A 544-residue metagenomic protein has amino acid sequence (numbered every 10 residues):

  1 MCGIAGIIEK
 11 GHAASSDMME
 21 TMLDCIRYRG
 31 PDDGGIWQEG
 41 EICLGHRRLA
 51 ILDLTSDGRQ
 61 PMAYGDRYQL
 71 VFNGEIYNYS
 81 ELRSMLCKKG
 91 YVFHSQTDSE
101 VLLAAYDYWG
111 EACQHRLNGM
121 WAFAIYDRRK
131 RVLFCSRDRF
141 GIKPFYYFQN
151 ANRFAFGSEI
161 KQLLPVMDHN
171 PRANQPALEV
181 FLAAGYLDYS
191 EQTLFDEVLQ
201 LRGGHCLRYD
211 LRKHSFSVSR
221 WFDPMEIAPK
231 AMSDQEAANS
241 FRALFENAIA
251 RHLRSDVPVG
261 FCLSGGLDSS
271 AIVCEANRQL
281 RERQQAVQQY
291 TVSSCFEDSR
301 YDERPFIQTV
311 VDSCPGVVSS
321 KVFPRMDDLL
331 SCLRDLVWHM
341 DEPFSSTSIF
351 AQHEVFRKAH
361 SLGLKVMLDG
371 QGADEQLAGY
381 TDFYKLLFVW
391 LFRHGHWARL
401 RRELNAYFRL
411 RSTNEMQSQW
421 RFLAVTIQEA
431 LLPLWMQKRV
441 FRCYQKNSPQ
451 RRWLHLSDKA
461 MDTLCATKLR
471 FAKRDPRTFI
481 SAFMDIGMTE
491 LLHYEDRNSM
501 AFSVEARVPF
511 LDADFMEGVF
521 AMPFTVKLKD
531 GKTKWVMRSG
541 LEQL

Functional and structural regions predicted by a protein language model:
M1-M340, Q352, E542-Q543: Cysteine-centered catalytic environments shared across enzyme families
I8, E41, H46, Q308-R507: Glycine-rich active-site loop/lid subdomains used to bind and stabilize high-energy intermediates
H12-S15, E75, S95, A238 (+7 more regions): Aromatic-acidic/polar surface patches that form glycan- and anion
S80, M516-F520: Short, solvent-exposed hinge/capping segments at secondary-structure junctions
D512: Short, conserved phosphate/pyrophosphate- and ester-handling motifs at nucleotide-, phospho-/glycolipid
V519-L528: The Skp1-binding helix-loop-helix core of N-terminal F-box domains in SCF E3 ubiquitin ligase adaptors
K527-L544: Charge-dense polyanion-binding interfaces
